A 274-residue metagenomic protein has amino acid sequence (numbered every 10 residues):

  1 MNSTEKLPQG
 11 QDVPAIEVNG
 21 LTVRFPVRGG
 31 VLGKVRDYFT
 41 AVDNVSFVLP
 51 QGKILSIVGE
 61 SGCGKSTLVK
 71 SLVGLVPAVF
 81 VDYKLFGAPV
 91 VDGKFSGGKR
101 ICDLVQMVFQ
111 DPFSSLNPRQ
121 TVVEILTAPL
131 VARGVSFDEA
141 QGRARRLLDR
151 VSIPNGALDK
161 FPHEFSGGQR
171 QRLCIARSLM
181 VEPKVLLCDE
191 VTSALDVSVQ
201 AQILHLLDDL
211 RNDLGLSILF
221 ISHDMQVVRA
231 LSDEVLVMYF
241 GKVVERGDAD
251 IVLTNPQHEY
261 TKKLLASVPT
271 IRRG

Functional and structural regions predicted by a protein language model:
V31-R36, V90-Q106, E124, A132 (+2 more regions): ABC ATPase NBD coupling module
V73: Helix-to-loop junction immediately C-terminal to a conserved catalytic motif
F80-G93: Conserved ABC transporter NBD signature motif
E139-G156, L265-A266: Conserved ABC ATPase "signature" region
F161-F165, Q169: Conserved ABC ATPase signature
M180-K184: A short, proline-enriched helix->beta-strand linker immediately N-terminal to the Walker B motif in ABC-type P-loop
V243-G247: ABC ATPase "signature
